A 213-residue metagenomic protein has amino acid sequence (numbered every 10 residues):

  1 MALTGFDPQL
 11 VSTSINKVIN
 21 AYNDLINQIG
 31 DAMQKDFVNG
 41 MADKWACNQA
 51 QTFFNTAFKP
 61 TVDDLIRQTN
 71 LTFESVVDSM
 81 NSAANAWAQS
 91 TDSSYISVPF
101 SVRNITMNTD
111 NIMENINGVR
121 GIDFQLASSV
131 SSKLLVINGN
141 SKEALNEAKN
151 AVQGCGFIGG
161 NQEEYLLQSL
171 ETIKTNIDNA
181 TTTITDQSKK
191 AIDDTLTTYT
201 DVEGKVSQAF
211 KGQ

Functional and structural regions predicted by a protein language model:
M1-Q213: N-terminal secretion-targeting helices of virulence/extracellular proteins, encompassing both classical Sec signal
